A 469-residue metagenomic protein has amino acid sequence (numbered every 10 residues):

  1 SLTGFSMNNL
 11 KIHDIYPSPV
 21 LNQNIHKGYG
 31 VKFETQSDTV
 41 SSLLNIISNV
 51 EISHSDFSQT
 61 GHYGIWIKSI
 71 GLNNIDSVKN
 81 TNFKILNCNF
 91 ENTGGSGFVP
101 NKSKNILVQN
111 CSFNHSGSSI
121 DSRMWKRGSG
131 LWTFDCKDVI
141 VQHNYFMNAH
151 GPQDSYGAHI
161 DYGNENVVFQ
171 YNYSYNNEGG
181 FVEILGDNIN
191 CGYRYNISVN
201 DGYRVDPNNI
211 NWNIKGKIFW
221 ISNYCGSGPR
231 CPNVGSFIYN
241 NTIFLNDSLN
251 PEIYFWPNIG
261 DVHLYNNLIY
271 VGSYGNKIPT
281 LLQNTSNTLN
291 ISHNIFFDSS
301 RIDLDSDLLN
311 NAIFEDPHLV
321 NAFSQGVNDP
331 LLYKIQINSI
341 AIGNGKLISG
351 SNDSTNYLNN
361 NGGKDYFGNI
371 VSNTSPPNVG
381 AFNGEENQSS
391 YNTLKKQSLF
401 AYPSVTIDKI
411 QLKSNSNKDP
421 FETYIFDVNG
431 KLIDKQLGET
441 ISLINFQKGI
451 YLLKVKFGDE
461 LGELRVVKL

Functional and structural regions predicted by a protein language model:
S1-L2, H13-I47, S58, H62-N82 (+1 more regions): Glycine- and acidic/polar-rich repeat regions and solenoidal domains
I52, I85, V108, V141 (+3 more regions): Hydrophobic packing within well-folded, soluble alpha/beta domains
L249, G275, P376-P377, G438 (+1 more regions): Residue-level structural signal for beta-strand termini and adjacent loop
Q325-G326, N378, V428: Carbohydrate-binding surface patches
L331, S339-Y391: Surface beta-loop-beta hairpin patches that serve as ligand-binding interfaces in beta-rich domains
T393-L469: C-terminal outer-membrane/trafficking sorting elements
